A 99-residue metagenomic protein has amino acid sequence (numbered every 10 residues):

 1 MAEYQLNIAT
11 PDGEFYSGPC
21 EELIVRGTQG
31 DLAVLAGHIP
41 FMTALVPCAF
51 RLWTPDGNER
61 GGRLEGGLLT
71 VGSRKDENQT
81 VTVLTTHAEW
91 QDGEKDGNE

Functional and structural regions predicted by a protein language model:
M1-E3: Short, charged, intrinsically disordered terminal tails
Q5, A9-N98: Compact, glycine-rich, soluble single-domain proteins
